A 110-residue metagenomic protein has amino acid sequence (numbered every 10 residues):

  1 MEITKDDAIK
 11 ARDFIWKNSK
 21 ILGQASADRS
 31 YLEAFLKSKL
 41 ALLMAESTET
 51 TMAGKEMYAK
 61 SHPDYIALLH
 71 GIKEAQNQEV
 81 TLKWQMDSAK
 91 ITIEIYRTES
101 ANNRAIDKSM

Functional and structural regions predicted by a protein language model:
M1-K20: Short, charge-rich amphipathic alpha-helices with coiled-coil/heptad character
E2-I3, A105-M110: Short acidic DE-rich linear segments
K5-D6, A27, P63, A101: Intrinsic-disorder/low-complexity regions
S26-R29, E33-S38, H70-N103: Long amphipathic alpha-helical coiled-coil segments
A27-M57: Extended alpha-helical coiled-coil "stalk/arm" regions that act as elongated linkers or oligomerization scaffolds
E49-Q78: Short, glycine/alanine-rich amphipathic alpha-helical segment that often forms an alpha-turn-alpha hairpin
